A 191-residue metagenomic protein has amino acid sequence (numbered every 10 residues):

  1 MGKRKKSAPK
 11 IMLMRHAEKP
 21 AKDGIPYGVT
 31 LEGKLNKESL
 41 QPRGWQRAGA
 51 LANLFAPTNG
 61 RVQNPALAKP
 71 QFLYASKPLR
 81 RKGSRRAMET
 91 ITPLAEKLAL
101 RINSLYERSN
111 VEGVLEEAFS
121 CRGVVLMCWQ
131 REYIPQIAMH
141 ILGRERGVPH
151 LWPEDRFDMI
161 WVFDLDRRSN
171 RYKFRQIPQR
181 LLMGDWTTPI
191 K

Functional and structural regions predicted by a protein language model:
G2-R122, Y133-K191: Active-site-proximal alpha-helix that buttresses catalytic centers in soluble enzyme cores
Q130: Short loop/turn segments immediately following the C-termini of beta-strands
